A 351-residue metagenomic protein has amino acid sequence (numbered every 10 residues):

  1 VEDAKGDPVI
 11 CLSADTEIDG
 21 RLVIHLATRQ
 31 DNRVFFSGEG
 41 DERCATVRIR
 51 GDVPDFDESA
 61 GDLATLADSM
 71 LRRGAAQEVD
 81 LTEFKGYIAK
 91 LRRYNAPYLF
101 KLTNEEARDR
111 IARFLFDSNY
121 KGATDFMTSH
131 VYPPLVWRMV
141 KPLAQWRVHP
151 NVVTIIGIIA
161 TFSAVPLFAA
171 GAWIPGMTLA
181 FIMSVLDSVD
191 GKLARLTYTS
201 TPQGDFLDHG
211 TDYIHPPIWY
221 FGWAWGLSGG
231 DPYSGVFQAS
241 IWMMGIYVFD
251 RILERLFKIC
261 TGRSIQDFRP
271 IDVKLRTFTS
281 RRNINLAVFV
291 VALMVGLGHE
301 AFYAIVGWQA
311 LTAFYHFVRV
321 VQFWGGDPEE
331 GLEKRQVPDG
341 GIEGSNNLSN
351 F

Functional and structural regions predicted by a protein language model:
A4-E17: Short beta-strand-to-loop acidic/aromatic patch adjacent to the donor-nucleotide binding site
D15-H25, D52-F56: Short acidic, S/G/P-rich loop/turn micro-motifs used as interaction or catalytic elements
D19-D41, A224: Conserved donor-nucleotide/metal-binding helix-loop-beta segment in metal-dependent transferases, i.e., the alpha-helix
D41-V47, G51-V140, H209-F351: A feature for the membrane-embedded catalytic helix bundles of lipid/isoprenoid biosynthetic enzymes
S129-W137, P142-Q145, V152-T161: A short mid-domain helix/strand-loop element embedded in enzyme catalytic domains that forms or borders the active-site
W137-Q145, G191, R195, D205 (+1 more regions): Short amphipathic alpha-helical coupling elements at transmembrane boundaries
P150-Q203: Membrane-embedded alpha-helical segments that form the functional core of polytopic membrane enzymes, especially those
